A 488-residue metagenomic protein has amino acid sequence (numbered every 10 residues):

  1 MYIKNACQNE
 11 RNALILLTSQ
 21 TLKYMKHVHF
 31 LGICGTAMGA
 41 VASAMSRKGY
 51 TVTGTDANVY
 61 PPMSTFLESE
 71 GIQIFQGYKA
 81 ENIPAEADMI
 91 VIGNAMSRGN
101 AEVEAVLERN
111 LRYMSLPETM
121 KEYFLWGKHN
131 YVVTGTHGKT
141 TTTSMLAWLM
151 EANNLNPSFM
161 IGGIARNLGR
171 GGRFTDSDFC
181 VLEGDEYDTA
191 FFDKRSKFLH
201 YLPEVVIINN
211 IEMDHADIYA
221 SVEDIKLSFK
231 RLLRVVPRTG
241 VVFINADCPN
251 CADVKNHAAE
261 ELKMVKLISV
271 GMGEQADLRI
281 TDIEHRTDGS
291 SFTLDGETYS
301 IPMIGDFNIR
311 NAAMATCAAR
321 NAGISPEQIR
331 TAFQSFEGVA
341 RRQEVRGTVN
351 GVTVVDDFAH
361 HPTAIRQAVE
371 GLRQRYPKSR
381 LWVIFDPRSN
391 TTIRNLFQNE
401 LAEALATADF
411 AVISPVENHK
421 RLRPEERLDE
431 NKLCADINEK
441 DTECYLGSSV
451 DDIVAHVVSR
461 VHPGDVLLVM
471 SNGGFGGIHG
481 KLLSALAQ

Functional and structural regions predicted by a protein language model:
Y2-A6, E10-P61, L67-Q73, A85-E86 (+7 more regions): ATP-dependent carboxylate-amine ligase
N12, T21-Y24, A44-K48, E68 (+5 more regions): Phosphate-binding loop of NTP-binding sites
N58, F75-Y78, M114-K121, F159-G163 (+5 more regions): Beta-strand->loop->alpha-helix junctions that form or flank phosphate-binding loops in nucleotide-handling enzymes
V59-M63, N82, S97-G99, N167-L168 (+4 more regions): Short, charged/polar "capping" segments at the starts of alpha-helices and the immediately preceding loops
G71, D176, A220, G296-T298 (+1 more regions): Residue-level detection of beta-strand-connecting loop/turn positions
A95-S97, G138, E186-T189, E212-D214 (+5 more regions): Short glycine-rich anion-binding loops that position phosphate/pyrophosphate groups of nucleotides and phosphorylated
H129-Y131, M272, L294-I301, G347-V352: Glycine/charged-rich beta-loop-alpha catalytic/anionic-binding loops adjacent to active sites
R195-S196, Y299-G305: A short glycine-threonine-serine/GTX helix/turn-capping micro-motif
